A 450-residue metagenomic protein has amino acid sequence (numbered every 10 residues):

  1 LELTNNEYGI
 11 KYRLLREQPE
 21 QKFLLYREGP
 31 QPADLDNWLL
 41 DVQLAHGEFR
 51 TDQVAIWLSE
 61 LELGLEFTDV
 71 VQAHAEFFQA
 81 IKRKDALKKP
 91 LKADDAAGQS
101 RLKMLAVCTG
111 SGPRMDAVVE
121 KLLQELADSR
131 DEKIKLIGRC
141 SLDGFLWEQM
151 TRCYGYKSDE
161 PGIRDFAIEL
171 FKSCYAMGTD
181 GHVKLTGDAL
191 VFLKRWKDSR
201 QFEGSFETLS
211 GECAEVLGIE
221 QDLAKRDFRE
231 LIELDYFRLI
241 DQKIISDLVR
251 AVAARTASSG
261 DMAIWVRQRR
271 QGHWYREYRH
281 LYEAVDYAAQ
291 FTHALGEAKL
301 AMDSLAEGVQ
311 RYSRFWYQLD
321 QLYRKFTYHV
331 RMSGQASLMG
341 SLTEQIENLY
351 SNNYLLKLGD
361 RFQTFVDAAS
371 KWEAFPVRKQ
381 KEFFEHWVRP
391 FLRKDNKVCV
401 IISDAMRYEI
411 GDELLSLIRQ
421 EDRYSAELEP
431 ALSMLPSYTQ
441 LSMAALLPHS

Functional and structural regions predicted by a protein language model:
L1-V398, R407-S450: …; additionally, a secondary subgroup of soluble metalloenzymes is captured
D404: Ligand-binding pocket scaffold of soluble enzyme catalytic domains
